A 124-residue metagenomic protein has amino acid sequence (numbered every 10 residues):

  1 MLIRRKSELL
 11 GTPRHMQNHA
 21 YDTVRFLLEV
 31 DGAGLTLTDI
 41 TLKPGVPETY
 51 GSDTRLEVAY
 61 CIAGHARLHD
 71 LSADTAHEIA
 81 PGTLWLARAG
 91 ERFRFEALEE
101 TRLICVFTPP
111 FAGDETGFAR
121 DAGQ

Functional and structural regions predicted by a protein language model:
M1-T36, T49, F118-Q124: A short, N-terminal "cap"/entry segment at the start of jelly-roll beta-barrel domains of the cupin/DSBH fold
I3, E96-Q124: Double-stranded beta-helix
T36-D53: Conserved short histidine dyad/triad with adjacent acidic residue
T38, T54-E57, T75, T83: Short, conserved secondary-structure segments in the cores of folded domains
P47-T49, G64-H69, L84-W85: Short beta-strand segments in beta-sandwich/barrel cores
T54-R67: Glycine- and acidic-residue-biased ligand/ion/polar-headgroup-sensing regions
H65-R67, R92, R102: Structural motif
A73-G90: Short acidic-glycine-tyrosine-enriched beta hairpin
